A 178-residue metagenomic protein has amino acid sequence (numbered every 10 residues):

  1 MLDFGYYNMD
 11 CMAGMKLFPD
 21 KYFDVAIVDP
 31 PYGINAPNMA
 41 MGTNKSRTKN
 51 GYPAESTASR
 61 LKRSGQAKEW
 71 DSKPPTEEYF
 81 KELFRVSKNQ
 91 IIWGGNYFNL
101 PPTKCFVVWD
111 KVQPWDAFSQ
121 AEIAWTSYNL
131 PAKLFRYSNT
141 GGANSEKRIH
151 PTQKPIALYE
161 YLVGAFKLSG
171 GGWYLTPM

Functional and structural regions predicted by a protein language model:
M1-V25: SAM-dependent nucleic-acid methyltransferase catalytic core
G14, E78-Y79: Short acidic active-site motifs
L17-V28, Y32-E69, K73-P75, F84-M178: Class I S-adenosyl-L-methionine
